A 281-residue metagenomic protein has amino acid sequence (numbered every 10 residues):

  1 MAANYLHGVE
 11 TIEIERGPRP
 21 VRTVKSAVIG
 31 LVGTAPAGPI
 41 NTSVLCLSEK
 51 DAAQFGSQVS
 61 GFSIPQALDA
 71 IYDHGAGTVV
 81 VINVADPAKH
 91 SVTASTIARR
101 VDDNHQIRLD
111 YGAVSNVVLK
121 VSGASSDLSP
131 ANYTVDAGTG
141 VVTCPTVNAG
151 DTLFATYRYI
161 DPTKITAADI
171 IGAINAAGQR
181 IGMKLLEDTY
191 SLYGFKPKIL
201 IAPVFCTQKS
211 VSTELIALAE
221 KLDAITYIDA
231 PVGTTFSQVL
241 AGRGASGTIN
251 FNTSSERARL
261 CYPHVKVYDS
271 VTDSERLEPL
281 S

Functional and structural regions predicted by a protein language model:
A2-L47, D51-A53, S57-S91, D110 (+2 more regions): A glycine- and small-residue-enriched flexible loop/hinge signal that marks low-structured segments
A76-V135, V147-A149, I160-D161: Extended beta-strand solenoid/passenger and fiber regions
C144-F154: Extracellular interaction modules
P162-T166: Gly-rich Lys/Arg/Thr-decorated short loops/hinges at beta-loop-alpha junctions or inter-strand turns that position
